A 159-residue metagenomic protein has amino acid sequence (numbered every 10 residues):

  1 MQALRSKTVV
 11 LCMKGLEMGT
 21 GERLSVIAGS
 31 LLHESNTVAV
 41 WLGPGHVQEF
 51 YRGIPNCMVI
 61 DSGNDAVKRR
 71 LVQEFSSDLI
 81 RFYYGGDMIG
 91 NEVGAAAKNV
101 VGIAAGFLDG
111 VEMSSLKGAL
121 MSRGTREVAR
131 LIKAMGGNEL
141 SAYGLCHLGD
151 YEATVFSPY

Functional and structural regions predicted by a protein language model:
M1, K14, S62-G63, S157: Short glycine-/small-residue-rich Rossmann-like dinucleotide-binding loops
M1-P55, L71: Rossmann-like NAD(P)(H) cofactor-binding subdomain of soluble oxidoreductases
L11-C12, A39-L42, V59-D61, A104 (+1 more regions): Short beta-strand segments
L16-M18, G90-E92, A153: Short, small-residue-enriched loops and turns at beta-alpha junctions that line or gate enzyme active sites
E17, G45-V47, A96, L108 (+1 more regions): Gly/Ser/Thr-rich beta-alpha loop segments that engage phosphate groups in nucleotides
G21, E49, A105, V155-F156: Generic hydrophobic alpha-helical membrane-span motif
L31-E34, P55-S141: Internal alpha-helical scaffold of NAD(P)-dependent oxidoreductase catalytic cores
G136-Y159: C-terminal substrate-binding/catalytic lobe of Rossmann-fold NAD(P)-dependent oxidoreductases
